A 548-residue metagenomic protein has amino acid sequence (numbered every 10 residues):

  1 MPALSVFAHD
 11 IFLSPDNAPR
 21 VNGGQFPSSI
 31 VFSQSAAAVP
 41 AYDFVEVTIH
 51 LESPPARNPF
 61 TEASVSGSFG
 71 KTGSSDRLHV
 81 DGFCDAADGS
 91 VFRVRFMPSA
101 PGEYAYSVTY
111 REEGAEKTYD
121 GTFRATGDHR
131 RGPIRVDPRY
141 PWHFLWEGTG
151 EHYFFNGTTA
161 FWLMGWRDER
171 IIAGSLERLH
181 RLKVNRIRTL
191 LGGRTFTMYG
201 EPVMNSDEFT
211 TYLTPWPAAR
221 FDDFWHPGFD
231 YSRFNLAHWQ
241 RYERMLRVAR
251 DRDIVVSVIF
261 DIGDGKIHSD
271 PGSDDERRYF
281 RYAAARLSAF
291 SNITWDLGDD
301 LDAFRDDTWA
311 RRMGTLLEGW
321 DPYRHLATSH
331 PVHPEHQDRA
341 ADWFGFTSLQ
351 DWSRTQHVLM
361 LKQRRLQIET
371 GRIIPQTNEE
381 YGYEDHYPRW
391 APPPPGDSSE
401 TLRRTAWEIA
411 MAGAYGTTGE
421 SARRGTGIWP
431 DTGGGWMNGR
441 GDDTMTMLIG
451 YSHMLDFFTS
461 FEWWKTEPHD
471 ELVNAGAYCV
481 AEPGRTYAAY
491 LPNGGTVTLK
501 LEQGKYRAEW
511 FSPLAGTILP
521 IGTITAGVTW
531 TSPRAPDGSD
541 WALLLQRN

Functional and structural regions predicted by a protein language model:
M1-S5: Bacterial N-terminal signal peptides
P19-S74, V80-A86, F123-T126, N474-V480: Non-catalytic, glycine-rich low-complexity segments
S28, S35-A38, N58, I374-Q376 (+3 more regions): Aromatic- and carboxylate-lined catalytic core of secreted/periplasmic carbohydrate-active enzymes
S64, R131-V358, R372: Active-site mouth of glycoside hydrolases
S68, S74-P141, G165: Extended acidic/polar, glycine-enriched regions that form or flank non-catalytic beta-rich accessory modules
G73-D85, S512-T529: Solvent-exposed beta-strand/loop surfaces of large extracellular or lumenal domains
F96, Y119, G127, R339-D342 (+2 more regions): Mature catalytic domains of secreted/periplasmic carbohydrate-active enzymes
D264-I267, L301, W343-F346, Q363-E400: Active-site clefts of carbohydrate-active enzymes
